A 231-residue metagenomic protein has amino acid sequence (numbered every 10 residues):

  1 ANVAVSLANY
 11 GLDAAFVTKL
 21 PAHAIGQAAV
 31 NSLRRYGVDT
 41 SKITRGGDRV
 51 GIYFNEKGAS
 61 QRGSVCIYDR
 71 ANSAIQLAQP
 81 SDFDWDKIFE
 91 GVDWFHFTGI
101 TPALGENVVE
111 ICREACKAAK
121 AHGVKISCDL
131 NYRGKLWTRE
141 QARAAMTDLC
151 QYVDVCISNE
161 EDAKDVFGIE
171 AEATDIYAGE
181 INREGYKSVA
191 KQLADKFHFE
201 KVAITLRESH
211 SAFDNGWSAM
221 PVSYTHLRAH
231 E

Functional and structural regions predicted by a protein language model:
N2-D13: Alpha-helix C-terminal capping segments
D13-I100: Conserved N-terminal subdomain of the carbohydrate kinase-like
A71, I100, N131-R133, E161 (+1 more regions): Active-site beta-loop-alpha junctions enriched in small/polar residues
T101-E110, T138, F167: Glycine/threonine-rich flexible loop motifs
I111-A121, A145-L149: Catalytic-core regions built around general acid/base machinery
K125-S127: Short beta-strand/loop segments at the ligand-binding rim of alpha/beta enzyme cores
L136-V222: Conserved phosphate/ATP/ADP-binding segment of small-molecule kinases
T225-H230: Conserved small/polar residues in nucleotide/adenosyl-binding loops
